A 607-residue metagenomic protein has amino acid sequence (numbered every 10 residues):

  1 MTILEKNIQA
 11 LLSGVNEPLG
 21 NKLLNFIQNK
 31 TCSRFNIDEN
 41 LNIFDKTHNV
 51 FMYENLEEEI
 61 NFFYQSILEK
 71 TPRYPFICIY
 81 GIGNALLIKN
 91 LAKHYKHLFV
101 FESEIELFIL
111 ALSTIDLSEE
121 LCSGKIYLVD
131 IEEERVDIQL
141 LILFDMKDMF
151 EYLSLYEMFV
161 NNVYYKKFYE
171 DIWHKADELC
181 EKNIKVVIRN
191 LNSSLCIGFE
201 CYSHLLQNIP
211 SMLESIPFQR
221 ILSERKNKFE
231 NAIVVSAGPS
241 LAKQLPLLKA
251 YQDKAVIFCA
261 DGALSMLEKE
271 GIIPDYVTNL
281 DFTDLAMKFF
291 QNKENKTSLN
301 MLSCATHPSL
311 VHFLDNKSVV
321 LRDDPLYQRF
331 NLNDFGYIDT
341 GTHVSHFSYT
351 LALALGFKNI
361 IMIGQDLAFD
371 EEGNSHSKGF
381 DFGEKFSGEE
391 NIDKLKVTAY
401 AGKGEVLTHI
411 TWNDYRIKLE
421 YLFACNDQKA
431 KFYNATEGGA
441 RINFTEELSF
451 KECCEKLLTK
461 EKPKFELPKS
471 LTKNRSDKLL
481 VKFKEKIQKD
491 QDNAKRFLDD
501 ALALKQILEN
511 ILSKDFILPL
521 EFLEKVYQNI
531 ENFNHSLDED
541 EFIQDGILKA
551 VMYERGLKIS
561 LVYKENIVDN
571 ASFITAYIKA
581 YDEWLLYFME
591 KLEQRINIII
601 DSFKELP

Functional and structural regions predicted by a protein language model:
M1-A232, P239-A255, M266, L285-F289 (+2 more regions): N-terminal donor/sugar-recognition subdomains of glycan-related enzymes, prototypically the membrane-proximal stem
P72-I77, E230-V234, P274-D275, L326-Y337 (+1 more regions): Short, basic, glycine/proline-bearing loop/turn elements
F76-G81, A232-S236, I257-C259, T278 (+3 more regions): Structural motif
E102, L264, I273-D281, A352-G379: Glycine-rich phosphate/pyrophosphate-binding loops and their adjacent beta-strand/loop elements at enzyme active sites
E102-L107, D261-L264, N279-A286, S303-H307 (+2 more regions): Short, acidic/turn-prone active-site loops that include or flank metal/cofactor- and phosphate-binding residues
L112-S113, P246, K269-I272, N279 (+6 more regions): Short acidic, glycine/serine/threonine-rich loops at helix termini
P308-L367: Active-site/ligand-binding-proximal alpha/beta "capping" segment
N374-S377, D381-Y421: Phosphate-binding loop/pocket of nucleotide- and phosphate-handling active sites
